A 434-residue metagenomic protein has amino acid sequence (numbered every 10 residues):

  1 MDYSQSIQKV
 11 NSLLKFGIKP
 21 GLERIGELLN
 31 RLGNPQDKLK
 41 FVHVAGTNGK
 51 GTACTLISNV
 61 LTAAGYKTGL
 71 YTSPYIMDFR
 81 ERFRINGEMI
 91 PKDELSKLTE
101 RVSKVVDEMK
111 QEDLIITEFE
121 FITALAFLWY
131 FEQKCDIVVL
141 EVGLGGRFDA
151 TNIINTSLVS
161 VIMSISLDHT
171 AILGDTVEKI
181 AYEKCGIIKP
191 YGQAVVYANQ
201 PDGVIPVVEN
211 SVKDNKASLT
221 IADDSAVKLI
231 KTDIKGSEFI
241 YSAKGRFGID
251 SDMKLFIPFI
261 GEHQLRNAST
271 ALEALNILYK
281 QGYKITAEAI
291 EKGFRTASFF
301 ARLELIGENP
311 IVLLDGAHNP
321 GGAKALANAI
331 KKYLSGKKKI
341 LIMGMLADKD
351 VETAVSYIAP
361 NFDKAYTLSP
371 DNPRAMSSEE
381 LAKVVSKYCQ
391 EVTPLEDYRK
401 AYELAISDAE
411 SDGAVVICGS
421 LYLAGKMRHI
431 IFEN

Functional and structural regions predicted by a protein language model:
M1-N48, T52-K67, I76-D78, K104 (+3 more regions): N-terminal leader/targeting and accessory segments in enzymes
L22, L29-N30, N34-D37, A63-N155 (+2 more regions): ATP-dependent carboxylate-amine ligase catalytic core
K38, I137-L140, F148-V161, I165-T170 (+2 more regions): Nucleotide phosphate-binding/pyrophosphate-handling subdomain across enzymes that bind or process nucleotide phosphates
Y71-T72, V196-N199, S211-D233, I257-E262 (+6 more regions): Beta-strand->loop->alpha-helix junctions that form or flank phosphate-binding loops in nucleotide-handling enzymes
M109-K110, L114, Q133-E141, S157-K254 (+2 more regions): Acidic, Mg2+-coordinating active-site environments of NTP-dependent enzymes
K134-D136, G336, E410-D412: Short, high-confidence coil segments that cap the C-terminus of an alpha-helix and link into the following beta-strand
P201-T220, I311-L314, P320, V355-A414: C-terminal helical cap/extension that packs against the catalytic core of soluble nucleotide-cofactor enzymes
S420: Active-site-proximal loop/hinge segments that shape catalytic or ion-binding/gating pockets
